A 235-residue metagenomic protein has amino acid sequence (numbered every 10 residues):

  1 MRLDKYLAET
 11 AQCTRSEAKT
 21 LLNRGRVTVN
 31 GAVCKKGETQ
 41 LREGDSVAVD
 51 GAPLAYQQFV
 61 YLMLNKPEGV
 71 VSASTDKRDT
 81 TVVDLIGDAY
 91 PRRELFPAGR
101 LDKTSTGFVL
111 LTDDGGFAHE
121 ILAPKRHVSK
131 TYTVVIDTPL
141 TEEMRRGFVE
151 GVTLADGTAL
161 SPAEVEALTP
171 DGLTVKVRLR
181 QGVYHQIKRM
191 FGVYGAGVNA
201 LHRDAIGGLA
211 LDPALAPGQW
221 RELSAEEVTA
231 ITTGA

Functional and structural regions predicted by a protein language model:
M1-A235: Basic, flexible Lys/Arg- and Gly-enriched helix-loop patches that mediate nucleic-acid binding at interfaces with rRNA
